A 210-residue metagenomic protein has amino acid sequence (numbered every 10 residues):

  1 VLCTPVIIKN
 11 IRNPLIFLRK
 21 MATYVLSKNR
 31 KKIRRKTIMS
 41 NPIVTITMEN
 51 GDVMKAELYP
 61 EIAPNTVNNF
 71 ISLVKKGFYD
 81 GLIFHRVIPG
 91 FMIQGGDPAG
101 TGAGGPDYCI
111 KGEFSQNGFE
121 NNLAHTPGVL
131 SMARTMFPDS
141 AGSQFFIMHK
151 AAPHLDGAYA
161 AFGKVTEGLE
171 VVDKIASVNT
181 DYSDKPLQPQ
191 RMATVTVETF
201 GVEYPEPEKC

Functional and structural regions predicted by a protein language model:
K9, I16-I38: Short, Lys/Arg-enriched N-terminal segments with co-localized hydrophobic residues within the first ~10-30 amino acids
L15-I16, D156: Generic alpha-helix initiation/capping and coil-helix boundary signal
R30, R34-C210: Cyclophilin-like peptidyl-prolyl cis-trans isomerases
